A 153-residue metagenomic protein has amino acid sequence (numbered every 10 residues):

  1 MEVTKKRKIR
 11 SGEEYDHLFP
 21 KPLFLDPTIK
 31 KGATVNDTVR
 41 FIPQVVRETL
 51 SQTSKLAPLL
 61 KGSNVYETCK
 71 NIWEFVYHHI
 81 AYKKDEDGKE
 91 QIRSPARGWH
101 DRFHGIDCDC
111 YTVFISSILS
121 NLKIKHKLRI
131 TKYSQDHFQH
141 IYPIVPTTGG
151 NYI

Functional and structural regions predicted by a protein language model:
M1-L18: Intrinsically disordered, low-structural-confidence terminal and linker regions
S11-G12, N64, G88, G149: Intrinsic-disorder/low-complexity loop/linker signature
E14, F24, G105-D107: Intrinsically disordered, low-complexity peptide-like regions
H17, H78-H79, H100, H104 (+2 more regions): Histidine (H) residue identity feature
K21-F103: Secondary-structure boundary elements
T68, I72, H104-L119: Active-site nucleophilic cysteine motif
C110-I153: Hydrophobic/aromatic-rich core segments of domains that either
